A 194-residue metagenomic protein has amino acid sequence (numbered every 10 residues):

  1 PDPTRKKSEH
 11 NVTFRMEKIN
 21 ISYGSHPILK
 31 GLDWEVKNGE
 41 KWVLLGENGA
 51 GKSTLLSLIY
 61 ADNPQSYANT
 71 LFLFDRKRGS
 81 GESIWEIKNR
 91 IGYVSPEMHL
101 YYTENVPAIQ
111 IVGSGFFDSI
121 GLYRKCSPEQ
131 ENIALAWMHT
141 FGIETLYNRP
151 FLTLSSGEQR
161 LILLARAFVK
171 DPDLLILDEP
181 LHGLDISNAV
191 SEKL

Functional and structural regions predicted by a protein language model:
F14-M16, I28-G31, Y147: Conserved structural motif at the start of ABC-family nucleotide-binding domains
Y60-A61: Helix-to-loop junction immediately C-terminal to a conserved catalytic motif
T70-E86: ABC ATPase NBD Q-loop/coupling interface
P96-T153: ABC-family P-loop ATPase nucleotide-binding domains
L164: Hydrophobic anchor residue at the start of the ABC signature
D171: Conserved catalytic motifs of ABC-family nucleotide-binding domains
L175-E179: Catalytic Walker B motif of ABC-type/P-loop ATPase nucleotide-binding domains
